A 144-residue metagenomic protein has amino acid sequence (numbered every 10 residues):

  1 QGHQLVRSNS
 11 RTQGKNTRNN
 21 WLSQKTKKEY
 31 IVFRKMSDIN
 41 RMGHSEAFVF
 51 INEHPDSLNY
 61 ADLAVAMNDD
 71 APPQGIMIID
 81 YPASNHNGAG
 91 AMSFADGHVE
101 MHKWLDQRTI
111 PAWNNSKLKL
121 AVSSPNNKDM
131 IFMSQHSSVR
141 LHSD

Functional and structural regions predicted by a protein language model:
Q1-D144: Short, well-structured segments within or immediately adjacent to enzyme catalytic domains that line ligand-binding
